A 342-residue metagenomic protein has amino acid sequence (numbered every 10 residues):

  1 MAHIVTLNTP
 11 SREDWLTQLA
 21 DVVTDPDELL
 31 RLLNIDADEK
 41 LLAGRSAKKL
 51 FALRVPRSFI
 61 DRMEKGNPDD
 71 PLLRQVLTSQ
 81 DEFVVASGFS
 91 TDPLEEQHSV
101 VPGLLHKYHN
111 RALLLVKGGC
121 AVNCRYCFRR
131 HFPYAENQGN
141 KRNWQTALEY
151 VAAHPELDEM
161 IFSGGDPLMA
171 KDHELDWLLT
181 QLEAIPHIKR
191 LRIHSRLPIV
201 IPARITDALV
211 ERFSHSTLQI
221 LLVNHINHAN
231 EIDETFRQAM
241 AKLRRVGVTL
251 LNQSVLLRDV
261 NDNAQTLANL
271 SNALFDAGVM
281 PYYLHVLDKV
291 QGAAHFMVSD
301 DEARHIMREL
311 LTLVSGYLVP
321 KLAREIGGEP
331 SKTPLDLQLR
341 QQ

Functional and structural regions predicted by a protein language model:
M1-H106: Flexible, acidic/Gly-rich N-terminal and inter-domain linker regions that tether and position cofactor-handling modules
A43, A47, A112, H295: Conserved aromatic-histidine-acidic binding/catalytic patches
A52-V55, H98-R129: N-terminal pre-triad scaffold of radical SAM enzymes
F59, C124, Y282: Conserved, mostly hydrophobic/aromatic
C127-G139: Iron-sulfur (Fe-S) cluster-binding segments and ferredoxin-like electron-carrier domains, especially [2Fe-2S]
Q145, E149-E159, L168-V314: Conserved AdoMet/S-adenosylmethionine-binding subsite of the radical SAM
R304-Q342: C-terminal accessory regions of radical SAM enzymes
